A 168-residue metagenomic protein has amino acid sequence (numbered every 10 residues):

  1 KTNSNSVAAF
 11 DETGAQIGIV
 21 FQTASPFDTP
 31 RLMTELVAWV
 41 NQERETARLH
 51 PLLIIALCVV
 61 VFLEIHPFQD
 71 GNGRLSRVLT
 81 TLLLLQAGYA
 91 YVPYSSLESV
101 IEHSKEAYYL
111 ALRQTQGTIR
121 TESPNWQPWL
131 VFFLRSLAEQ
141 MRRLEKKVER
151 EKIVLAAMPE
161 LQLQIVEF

Functional and structural regions predicted by a protein language model:
K1-F168: FIC/Doc superfamily catalytic core
